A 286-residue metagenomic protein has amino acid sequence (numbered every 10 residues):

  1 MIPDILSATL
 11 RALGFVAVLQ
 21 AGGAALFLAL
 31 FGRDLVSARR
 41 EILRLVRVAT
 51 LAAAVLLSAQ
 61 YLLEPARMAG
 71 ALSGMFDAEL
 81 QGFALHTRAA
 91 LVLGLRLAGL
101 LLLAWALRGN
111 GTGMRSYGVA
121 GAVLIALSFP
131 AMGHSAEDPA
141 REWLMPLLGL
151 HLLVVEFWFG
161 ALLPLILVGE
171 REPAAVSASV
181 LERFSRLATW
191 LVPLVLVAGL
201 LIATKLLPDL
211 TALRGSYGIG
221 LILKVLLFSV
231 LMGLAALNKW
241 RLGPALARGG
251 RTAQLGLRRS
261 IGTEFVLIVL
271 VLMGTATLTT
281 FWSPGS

Functional and structural regions predicted by a protein language model:
M1-S286: Polytopic transmembrane helical bundles with strong interfacial aromatic enrichment
